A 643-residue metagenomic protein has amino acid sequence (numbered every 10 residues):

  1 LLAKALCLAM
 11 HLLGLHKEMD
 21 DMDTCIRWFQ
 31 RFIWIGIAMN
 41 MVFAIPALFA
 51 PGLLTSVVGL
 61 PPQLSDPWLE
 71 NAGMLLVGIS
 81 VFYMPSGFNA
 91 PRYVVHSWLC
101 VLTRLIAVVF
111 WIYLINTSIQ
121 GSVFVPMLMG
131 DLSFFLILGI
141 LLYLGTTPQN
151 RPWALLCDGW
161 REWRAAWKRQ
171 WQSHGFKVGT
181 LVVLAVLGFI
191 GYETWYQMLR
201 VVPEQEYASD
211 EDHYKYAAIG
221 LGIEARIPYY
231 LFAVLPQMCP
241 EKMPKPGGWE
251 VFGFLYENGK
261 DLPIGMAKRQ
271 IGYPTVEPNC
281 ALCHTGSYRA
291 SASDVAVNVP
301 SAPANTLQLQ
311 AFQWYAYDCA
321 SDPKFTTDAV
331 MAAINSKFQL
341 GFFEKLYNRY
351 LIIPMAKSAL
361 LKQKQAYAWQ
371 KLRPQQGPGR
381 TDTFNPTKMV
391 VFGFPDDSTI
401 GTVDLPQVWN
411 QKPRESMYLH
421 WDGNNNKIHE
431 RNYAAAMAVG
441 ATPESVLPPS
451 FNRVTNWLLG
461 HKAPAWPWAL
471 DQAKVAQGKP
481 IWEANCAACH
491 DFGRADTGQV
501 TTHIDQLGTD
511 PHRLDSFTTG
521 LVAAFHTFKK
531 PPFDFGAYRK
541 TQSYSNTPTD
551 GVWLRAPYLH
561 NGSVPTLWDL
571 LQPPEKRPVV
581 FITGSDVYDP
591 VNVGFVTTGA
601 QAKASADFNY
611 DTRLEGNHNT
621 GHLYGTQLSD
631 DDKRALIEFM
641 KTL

Functional and structural regions predicted by a protein language model:
I26-I33, M39-P67: Membrane-helix boundary elements
A38-P46, L64-F88, V101-L105: Core segments of alpha-helical transmembrane spans in multipass integral membrane proteins
Y83-V95, I115: Juxtamembrane helix-break-helix junctions at the cytosolic face of small multi-pass alpha-helical membrane proteins
S97-W111: Hydrophobic alpha-helical membrane segments
V109-P126: Membrane-helix boundary connector in multi-pass membrane proteins
L132-A154: Membrane-water interface at the C-terminal end of transmembrane alpha helices
R151-Q172: Membrane-interfacial, low-structure loops and terminal tails that flank and connect transmembrane helices in multi-pass
S173-L643: Periplasmic c-type cytochrome electron-transfer domains
